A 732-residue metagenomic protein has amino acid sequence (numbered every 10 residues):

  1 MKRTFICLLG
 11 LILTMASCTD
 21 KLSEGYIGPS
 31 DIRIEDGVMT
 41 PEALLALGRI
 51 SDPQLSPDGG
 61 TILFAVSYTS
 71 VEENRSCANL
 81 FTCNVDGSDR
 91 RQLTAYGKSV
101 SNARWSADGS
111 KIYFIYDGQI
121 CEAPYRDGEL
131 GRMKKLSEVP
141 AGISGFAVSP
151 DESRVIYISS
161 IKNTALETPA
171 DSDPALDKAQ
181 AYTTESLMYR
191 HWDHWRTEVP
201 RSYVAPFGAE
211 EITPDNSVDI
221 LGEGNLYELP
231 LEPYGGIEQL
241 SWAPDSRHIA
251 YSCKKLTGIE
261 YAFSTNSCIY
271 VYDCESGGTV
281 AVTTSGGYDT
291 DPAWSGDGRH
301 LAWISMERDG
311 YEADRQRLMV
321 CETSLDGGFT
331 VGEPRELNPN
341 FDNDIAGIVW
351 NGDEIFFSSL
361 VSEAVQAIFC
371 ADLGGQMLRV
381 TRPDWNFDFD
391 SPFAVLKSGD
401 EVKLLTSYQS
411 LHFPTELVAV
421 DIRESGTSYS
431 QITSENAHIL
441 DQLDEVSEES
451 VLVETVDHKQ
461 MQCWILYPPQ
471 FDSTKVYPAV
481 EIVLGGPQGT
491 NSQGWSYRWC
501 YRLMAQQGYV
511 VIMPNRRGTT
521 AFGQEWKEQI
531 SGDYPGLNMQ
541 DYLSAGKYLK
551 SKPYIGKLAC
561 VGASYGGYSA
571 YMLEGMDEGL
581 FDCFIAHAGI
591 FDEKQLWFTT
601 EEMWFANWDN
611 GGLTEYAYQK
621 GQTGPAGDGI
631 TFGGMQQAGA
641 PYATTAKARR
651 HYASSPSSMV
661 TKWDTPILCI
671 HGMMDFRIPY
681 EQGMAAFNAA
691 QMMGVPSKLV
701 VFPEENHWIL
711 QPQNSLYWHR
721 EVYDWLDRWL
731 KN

Functional and structural regions predicted by a protein language model:
M15-S17: C-terminal motif of bacterial Sec signal peptides marking the signal peptidase cleavage site
Y26, C77-A78, S160-I212, S217-E223 (+6 more regions): Predominantly five- to eight-bladed beta-propeller fold
E42-A78: Beta-strand-rich domains and repeat architectures in extracellular enzymes and scaffolds, especially beta-propellers
L47-I62, G97-Y113, P140-V155, Y189-W195 (+9 more regions): Conserved beta-propeller blade repeats
E72-A78, I115, H194-E198, E260-S267 (+3 more regions): Short, solvent-exposed loop/turn segments at conserved positions within beta-propeller repeat blades
N84-S88, P124-E129, F207-E211, D273-G277 (+3 more regions): Short loop/turn segments that connect beta-strands within beta-propeller blades
T433-K557, A563-S564, F598: Cap/lid segment of the alpha/beta-hydrolase catalytic domain
M513-N732: Active-site-proximal cap/loop segments of hydrolase catalytic domains
